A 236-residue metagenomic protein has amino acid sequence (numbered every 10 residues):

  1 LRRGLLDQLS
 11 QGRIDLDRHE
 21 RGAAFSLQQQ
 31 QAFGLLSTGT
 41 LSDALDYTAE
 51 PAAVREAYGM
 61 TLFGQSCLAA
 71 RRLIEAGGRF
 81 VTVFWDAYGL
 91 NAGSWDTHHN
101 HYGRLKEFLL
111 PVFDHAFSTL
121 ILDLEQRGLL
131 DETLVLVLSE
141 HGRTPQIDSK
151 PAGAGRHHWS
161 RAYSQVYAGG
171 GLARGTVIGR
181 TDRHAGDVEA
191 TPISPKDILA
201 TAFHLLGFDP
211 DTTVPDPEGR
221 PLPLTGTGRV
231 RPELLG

Functional and structural regions predicted by a protein language model:
L1-G236: Ligand-binding pockets and gating/stacking loops
